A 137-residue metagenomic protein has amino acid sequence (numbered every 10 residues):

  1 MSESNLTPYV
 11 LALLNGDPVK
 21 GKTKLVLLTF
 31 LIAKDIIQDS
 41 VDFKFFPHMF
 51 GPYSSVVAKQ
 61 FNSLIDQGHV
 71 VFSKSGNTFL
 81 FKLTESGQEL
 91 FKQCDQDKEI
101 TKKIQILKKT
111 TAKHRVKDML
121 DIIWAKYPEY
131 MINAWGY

Functional and structural regions predicted by a protein language model:
M1-Y137: Domain-edge interaction signal
